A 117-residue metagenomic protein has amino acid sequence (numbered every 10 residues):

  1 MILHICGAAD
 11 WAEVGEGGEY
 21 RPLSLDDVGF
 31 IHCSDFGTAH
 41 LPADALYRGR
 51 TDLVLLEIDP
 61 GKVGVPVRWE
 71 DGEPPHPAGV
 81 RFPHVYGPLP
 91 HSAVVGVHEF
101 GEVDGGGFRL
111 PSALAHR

Functional and structural regions predicted by a protein language model:
M1-R117: Conserved, structured core segments of small domains
